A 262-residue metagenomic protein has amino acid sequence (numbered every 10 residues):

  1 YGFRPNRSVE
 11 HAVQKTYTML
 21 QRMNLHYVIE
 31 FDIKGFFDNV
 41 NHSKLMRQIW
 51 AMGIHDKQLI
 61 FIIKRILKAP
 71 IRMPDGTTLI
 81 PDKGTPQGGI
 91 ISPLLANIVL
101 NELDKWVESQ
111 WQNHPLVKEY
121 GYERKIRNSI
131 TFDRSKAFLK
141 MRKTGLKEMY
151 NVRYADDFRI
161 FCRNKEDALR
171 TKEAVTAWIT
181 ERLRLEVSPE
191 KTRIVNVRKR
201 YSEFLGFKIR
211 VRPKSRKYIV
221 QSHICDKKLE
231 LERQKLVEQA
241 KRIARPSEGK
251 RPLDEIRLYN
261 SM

Functional and structural regions predicted by a protein language model:
Y1-M262: Non-catalytic terminal/accessory segments
